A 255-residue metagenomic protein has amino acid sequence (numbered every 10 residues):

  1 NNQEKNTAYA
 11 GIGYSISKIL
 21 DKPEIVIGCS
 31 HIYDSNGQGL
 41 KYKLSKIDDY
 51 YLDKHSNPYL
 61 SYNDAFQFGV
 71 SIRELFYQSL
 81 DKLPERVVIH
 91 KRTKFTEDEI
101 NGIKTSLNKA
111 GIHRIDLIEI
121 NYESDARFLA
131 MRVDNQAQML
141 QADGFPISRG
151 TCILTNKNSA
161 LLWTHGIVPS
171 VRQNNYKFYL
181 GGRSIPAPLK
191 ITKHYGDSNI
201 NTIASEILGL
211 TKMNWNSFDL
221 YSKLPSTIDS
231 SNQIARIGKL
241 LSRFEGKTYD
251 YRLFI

Functional and structural regions predicted by a protein language model:
N1-I255: Long, contiguous domain-sized segments
